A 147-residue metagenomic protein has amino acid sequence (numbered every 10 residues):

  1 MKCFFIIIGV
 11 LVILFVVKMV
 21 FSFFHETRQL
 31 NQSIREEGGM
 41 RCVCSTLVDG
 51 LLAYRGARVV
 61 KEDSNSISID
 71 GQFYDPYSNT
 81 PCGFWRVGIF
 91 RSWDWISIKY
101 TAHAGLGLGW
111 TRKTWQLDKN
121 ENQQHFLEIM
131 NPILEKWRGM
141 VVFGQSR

Functional and structural regions predicted by a protein language model:
M1, M19, M40, I129-M130 (+1 more regions): Detector for methionine-enriched segments
M1-I34: N-terminal signal-anchor transmembrane alpha helix of single-pass membrane proteins, serving as the membrane-anchoring
I6-I8, I13, I34, I67-I69 (+4 more regions): Weak global preference for isoleucine
V12, Q32, E36-G39, V43 (+2 more regions): Non-membrane alpha-helical secondary structure
S22-F84, G144: N-terminal topogenic membrane-targeting module
V87-R147: Cytosol-/stroma-facing membrane-proximal "stalk/adaptor" domains immediately downstream of transmembrane anchors
